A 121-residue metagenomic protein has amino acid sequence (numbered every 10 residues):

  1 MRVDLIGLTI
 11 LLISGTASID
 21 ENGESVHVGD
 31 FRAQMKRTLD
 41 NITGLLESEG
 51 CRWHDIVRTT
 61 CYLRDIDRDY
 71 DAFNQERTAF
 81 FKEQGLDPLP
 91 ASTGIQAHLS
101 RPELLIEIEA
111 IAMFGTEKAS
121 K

Functional and structural regions predicted by a protein language model:
M1-K121: Short, polar/acidic, helix-capping and beta-turn segments at strand->helix junctions that line the mouths
